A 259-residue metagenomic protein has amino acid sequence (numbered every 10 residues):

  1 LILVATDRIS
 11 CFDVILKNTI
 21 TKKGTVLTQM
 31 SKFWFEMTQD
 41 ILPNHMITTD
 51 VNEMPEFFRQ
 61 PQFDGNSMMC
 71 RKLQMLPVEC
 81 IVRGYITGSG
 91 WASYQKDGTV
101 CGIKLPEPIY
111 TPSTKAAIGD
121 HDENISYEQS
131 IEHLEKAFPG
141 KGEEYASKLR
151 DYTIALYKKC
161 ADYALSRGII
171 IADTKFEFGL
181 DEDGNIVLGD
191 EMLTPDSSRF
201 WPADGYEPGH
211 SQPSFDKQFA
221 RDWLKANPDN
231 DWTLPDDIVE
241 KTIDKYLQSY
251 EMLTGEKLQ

Functional and structural regions predicted by a protein language model:
L1-A116, D229-Q259: Active-site loop/lid in soluble adenylation, ligation, and acyl-transfer enzymes
F12, W91-A92, D183, S197-R199: Intrinsically disordered, low-complexity acidic/polar segments
T25, Q29, E144, K148-A155 (+3 more regions): Generic recognition of stable, solvent-exposed alpha-helical segments in well-folded globular domains
R71-L73, S166-T174, G179-D181, I243: Short, active-site-adjacent segments that bind or coordinate small-molecule cofactors and metal centers
V82, I171-M192: Conserved metal-phosphate-binding beta-hairpin within the catalytic cores of diverse ATP-dependent phosphoryl-transfer
K96, P108-E144, M192-L253: Anionic ligand-binding catalytic core segments
F138-A172: A long amphipathic alpha-helix within ATP-dependent nucleotide-binding catalytic cores
